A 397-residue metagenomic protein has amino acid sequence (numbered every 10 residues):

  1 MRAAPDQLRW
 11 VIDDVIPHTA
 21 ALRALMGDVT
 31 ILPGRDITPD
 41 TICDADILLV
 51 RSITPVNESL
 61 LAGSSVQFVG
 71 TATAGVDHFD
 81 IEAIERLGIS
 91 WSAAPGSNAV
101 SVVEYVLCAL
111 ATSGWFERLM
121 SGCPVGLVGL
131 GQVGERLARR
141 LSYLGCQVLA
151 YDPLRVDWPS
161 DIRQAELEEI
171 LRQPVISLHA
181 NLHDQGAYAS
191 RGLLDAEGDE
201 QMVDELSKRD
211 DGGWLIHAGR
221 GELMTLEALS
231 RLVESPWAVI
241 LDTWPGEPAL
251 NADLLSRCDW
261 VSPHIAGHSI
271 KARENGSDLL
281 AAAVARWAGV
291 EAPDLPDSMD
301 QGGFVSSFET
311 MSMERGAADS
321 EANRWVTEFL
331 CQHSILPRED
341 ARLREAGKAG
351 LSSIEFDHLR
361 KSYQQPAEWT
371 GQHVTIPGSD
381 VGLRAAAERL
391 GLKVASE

Functional and structural regions predicted by a protein language model:
M1-A45: N-terminal glycine-/charge-rich "phosphate-binding" loop or analogous flexible N-terminal tail
L8-W10, P124-V125, L215: Conserved hydrophobic helix-helix packing surfaces used for dimerization/oligomerization
D14, P95, V103, S121-S142: Glycine-rich adenosine-cofactor-binding loop
D36, Y143-S160: NAD(P)-binding Rossmann-fold cofactor-contacting core
I42-I47, G63-Q67, L171-I176, D210-G213: Short acidic/histidine-rich motifs immediately flanking catalytic phosphotransfer sites in two-component signaling
D46-R118: Phosphate/diphosphate ligand-binding glycine-rich loop within oxidoreductases
V56-N57, V156-D253: Rossmann-like adenosine-cofactor binding region
G212-K393: Rossmann-like dinucleotide-binding domain for NAD(H)/NADP(H)
